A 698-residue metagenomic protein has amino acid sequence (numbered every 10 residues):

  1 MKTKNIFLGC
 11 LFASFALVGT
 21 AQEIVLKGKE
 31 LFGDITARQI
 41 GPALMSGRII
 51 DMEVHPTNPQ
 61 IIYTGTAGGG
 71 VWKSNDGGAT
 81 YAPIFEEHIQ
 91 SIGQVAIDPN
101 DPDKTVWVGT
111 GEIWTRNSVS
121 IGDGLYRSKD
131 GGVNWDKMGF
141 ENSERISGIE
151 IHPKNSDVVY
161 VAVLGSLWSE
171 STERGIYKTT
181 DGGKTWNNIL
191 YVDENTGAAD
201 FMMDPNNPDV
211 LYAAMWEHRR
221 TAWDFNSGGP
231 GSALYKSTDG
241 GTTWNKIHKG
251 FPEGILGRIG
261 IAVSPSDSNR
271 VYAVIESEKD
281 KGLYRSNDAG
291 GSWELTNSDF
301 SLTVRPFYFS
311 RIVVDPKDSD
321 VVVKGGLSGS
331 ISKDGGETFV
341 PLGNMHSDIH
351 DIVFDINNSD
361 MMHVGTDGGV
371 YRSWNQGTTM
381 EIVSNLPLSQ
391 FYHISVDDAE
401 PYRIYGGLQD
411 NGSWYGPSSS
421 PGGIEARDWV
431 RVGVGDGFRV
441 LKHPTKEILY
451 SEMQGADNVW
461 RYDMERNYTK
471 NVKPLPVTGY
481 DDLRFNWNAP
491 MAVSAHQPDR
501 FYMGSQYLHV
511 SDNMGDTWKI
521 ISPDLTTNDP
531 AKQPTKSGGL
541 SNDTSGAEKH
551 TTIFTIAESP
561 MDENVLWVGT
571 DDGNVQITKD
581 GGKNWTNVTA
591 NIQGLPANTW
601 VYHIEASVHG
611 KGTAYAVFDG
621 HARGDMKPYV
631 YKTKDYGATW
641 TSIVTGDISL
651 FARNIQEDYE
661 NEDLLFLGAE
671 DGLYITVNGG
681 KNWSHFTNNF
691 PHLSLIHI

Functional and structural regions predicted by a protein language model:
M1-E23: Bacterial Sec-dependent N-terminal signal peptides
Q22-L695: Beta-propeller blade termini and top-face loops
